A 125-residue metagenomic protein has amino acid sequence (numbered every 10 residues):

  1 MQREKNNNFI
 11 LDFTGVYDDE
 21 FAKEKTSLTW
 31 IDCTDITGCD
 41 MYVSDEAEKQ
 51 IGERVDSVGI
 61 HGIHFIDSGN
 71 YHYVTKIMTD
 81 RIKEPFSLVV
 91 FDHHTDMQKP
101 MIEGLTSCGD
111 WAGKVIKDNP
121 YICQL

Functional and structural regions predicted by a protein language model:
Q2-L125: Conserved alpha-helical scaffold segments that buttress catalytic/binding sites
